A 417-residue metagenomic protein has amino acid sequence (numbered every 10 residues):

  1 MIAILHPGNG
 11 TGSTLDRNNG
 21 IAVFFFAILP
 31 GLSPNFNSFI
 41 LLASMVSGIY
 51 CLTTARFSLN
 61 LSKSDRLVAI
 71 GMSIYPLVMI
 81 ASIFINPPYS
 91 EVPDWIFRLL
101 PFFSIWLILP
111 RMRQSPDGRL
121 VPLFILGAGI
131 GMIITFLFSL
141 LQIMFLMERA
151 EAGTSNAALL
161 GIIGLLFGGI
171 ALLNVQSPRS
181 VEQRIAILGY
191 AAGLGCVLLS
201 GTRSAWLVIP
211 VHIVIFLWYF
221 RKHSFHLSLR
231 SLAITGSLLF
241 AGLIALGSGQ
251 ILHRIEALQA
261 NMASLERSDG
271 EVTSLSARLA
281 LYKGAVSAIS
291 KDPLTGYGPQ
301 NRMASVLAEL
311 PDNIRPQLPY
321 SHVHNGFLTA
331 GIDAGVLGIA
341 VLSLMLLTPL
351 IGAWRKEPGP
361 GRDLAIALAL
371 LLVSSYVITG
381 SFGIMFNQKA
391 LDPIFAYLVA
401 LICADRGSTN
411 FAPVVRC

Functional and structural regions predicted by a protein language model:
M1-S90, R111-P122, L126, N174-V181 (+2 more regions): Transmembrane signal-anchor hairpin modules in multi-pass inner-membrane enzymes, especially those that act on
F25, P116-M147, S155-K222, L246 (+3 more regions): Alpha-helical transmembrane segments of multi-pass inner-membrane proteins
M45-V46, M345, A369-C417: Transmembrane alpha-helices of multi-pass inner-membrane enzymes
L52, R56, P210-I234: Perimembrane helix-loop-helix junctions
L67-M79, P88-R111, L123-M132, T154-L166: Aromatic-anchored transmembrane helix interface
L146, S268-K283, S287, K291 (+1 more regions): Long extracytoplasmic/lumenal interhelical loops at the membrane interface of multi-pass membrane proteins
L199, H223-S268, K283-K291: A membrane-periplasm/extracellular boundary helix in multi-pass inner-membrane enzymes that assemble envelope glycans
D312, D333-S374: Hydrophobic transmembrane alpha-helices and their immediate junctions
